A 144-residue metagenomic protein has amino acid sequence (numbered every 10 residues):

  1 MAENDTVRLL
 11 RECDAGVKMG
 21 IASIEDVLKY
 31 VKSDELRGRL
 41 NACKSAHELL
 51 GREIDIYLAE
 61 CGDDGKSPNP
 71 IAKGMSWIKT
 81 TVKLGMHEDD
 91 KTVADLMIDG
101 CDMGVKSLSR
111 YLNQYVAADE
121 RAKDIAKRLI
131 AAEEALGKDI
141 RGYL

Functional and structural regions predicted by a protein language model:
A2-V31, T92-V116: Alpha-helical bundle segments that constitute or directly flank the non-heme di-iron/ferroxidase center
D5-C13, D34-R52, D90-L96, D119-A132: Alpha-helical scaffold segments that form or flank carboxylate-/histidine-based iron centers
V7, D14, K18, L28 (+7 more regions): Generic structural concept
I21, G51, D55-L58, K79-V82 (+4 more regions): A structural signal for well-ordered alpha-helices, especially hydrophobic packing surfaces of coiled-coils
V31, E48, G62-G65, V116 (+1 more regions): Residues at alpha-helix boundaries and short interhelical turns
R37-I71, I140-Y143: Conserved alpha-helical segments that form or flank metal/cofactor-binding pockets of metalloenzymes
I56-V105: Carboxylate-rich helix-loop segments that flank metal/cofactor sites and access channels in metalloenzymes
